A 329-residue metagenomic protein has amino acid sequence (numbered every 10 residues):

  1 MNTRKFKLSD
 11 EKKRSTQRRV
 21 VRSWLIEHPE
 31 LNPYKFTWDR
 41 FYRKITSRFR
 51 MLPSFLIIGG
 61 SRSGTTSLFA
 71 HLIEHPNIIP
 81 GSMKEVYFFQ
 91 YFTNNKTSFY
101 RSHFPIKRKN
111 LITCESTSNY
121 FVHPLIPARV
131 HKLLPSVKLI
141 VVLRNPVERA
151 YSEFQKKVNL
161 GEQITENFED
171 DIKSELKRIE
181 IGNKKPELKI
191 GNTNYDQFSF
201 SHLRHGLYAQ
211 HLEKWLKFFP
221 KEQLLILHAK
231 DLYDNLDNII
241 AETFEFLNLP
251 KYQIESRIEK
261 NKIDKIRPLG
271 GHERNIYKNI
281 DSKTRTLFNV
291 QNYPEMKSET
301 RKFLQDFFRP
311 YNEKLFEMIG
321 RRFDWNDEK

Functional and structural regions predicted by a protein language model:
M1-F121, K132-K185, I190-N192: PAPS-dependent sulfotransferase catalytic core
N2, F6-R19, E213-R309, E313 (+2 more regions): The conserved 3'-phosphoadenosine-5'-phosphosulfate
S47-F49, E187-F198, R285-T300: Short glycine/proline-rich turn/loop motifs
F69-I73, Q90, R101, H131 (+7 more regions): Non-transmembrane alpha-helical segments in soluble domains of secreted/periplasmic/extracellular proteins
Y87-F89, T117-F121, S201-H202, A229-Y233 (+1 more regions): Short histidine/acidic/glycine/proline-rich micro-motifs that form metal- and phosphate-coordinating active-site loops
N94-I106, Q163-S256, D306: PAPS-dependent sulfotransferase catalytic domain
Y120-L125, L315: Extended catalytic core of nucleotide-activated donor transferases of GT-like folds
I126-P127, A150-Q155, G161-E162, N238-I240 (+1 more regions): Short aromatic-enriched loop/helix-cap "lid" or pocket-rim segments at secondary-structure transitions that line
